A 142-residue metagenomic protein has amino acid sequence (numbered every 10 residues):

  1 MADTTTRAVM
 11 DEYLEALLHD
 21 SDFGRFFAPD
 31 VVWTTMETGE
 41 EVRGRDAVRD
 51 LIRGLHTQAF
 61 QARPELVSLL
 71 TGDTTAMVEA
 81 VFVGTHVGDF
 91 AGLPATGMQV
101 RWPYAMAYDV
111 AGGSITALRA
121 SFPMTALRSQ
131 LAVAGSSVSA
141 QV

Functional and structural regions predicted by a protein language model:
M1-V142: C-terminal and inter-domain tail/linker signature
